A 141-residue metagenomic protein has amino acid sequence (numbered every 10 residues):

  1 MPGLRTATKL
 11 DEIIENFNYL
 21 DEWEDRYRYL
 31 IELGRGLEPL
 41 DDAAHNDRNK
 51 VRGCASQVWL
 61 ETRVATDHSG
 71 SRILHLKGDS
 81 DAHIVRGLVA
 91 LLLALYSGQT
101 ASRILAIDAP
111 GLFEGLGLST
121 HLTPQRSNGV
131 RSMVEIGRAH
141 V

Functional and structural regions predicted by a protein language model:
L4-R48: Extended low-complexity intrinsically disordered regions
D41-V64: Structured beta-strand/loop patches that form or line metal/cofactor-binding pockets in enzymes
V64-H83, L93-S97: Conserved interaction-surface patches within small, structured recognition/assembly domains
H75, P110-Q125: Active-site-adjacent loops and short helices of periplasmic peptidoglycan-processing enzymes
L88-S102: Alpha-helical support elements that line or immediately flank enzyme active sites and cofactor-binding pockets
G98-E114: Glycine-rich phosphate/pyrophosphate-binding loops and their adjacent beta-strand/loop elements at enzyme active sites
P124-V134: A glycine-rich helix N-cap at a beta->alpha junction
A139-V141: Conserved small/polar residues in nucleotide/adenosyl-binding loops
